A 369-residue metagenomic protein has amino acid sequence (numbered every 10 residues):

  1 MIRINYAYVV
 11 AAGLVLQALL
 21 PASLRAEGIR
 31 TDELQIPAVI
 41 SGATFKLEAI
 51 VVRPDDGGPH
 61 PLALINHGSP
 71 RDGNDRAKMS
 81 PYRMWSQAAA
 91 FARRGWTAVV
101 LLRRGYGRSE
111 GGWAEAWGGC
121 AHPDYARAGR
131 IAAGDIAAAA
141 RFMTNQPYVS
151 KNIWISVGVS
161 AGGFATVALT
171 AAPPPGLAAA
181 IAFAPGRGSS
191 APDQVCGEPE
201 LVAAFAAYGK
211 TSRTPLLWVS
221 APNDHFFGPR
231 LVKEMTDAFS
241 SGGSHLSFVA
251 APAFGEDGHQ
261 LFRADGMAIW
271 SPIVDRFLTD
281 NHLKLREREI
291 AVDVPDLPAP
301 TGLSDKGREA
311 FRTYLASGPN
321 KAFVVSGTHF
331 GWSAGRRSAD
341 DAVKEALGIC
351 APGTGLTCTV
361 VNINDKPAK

Functional and structural regions predicted by a protein language model:
E27-G58: N-terminal cap/lid segment of alpha/beta-hydrolase-fold proteins
G58-H60, G68-E110, S189-S190, F226-G228: Short substrate-entry loop that stabilizes the transition state in hydrolases
G119-P147: Alpha/beta-hydrolase active-site loop
Y148-S160: Alpha/beta-hydrolase fold nucleophile elbow
G158-A168: Glycine-rich nucleophile elbow surrounding the catalytic serine of serine-hydrolase chemistry
A179, P185-S247: The feature captures the conserved acid-bearing segment of alpha/beta-hydrolase catalytic domains
P215, S247-A251, R263, K284-K369: Secreted/extracellular ectodomain signature
F254-M267: Catalytic histidine-centered segment of alpha/beta-hydrolase-like enzymes
